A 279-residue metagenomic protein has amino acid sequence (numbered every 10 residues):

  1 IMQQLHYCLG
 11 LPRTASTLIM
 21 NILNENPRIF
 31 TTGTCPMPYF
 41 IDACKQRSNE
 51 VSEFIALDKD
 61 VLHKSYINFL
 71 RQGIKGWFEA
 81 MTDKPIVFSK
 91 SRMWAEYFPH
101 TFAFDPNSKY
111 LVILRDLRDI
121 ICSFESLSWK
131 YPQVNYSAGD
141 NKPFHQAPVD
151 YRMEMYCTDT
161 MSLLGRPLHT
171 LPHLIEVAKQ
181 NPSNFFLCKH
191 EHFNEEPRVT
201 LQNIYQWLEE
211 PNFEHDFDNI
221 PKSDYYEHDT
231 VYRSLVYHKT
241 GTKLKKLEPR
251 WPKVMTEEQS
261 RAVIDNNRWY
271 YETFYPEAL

Functional and structural regions predicted by a protein language model:
I1-G73, M81, W129, N141-F144 (+1 more regions): PAPS-dependent sulfotransferase catalytic core
I1-H6, C157-M161, I175-K179, Q206-L279: PAPS-dependent sulfotransferases, especially Golgi type II membrane carbohydrate sulfotransferases
H6, F30, K109-V112, F186-C188: Hydrophobic/aromatic beta-strand patches that form the interior of the parallel beta-sheet core in alpha/beta enzyme
A15-I29, T101-D105, L187-N212: PAPS/PAP-binding and catalytic site of the sulfotransferase fold
T17-M20, P38-I41, A95-F98, R118-S123 (+2 more regions): Short catalytic/ligand-binding loop motif for oxyanion handling, primarily in non-cytosolic enzymes, centered on
Y66-W77, C122-W207: PAPS-dependent sulfotransferase catalytic domain
L70, I74-Y97: Glycine-rich phosphate-binding loop used to anchor ATP phosphates in small-molecule kinases, encompassing both
K90, T101-S126: Conserved phosphate-donor/acceptor-positioning beta-strand/loop module used by diverse small-molecule
